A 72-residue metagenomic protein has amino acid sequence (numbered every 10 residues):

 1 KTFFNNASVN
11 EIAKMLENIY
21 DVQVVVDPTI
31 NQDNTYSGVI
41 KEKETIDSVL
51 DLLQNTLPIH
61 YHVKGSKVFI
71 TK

Functional and structural regions predicted by a protein language model:
K1-K72: A residue-level detector for the "anchor" residue at the start of short, highly conserved motifs
